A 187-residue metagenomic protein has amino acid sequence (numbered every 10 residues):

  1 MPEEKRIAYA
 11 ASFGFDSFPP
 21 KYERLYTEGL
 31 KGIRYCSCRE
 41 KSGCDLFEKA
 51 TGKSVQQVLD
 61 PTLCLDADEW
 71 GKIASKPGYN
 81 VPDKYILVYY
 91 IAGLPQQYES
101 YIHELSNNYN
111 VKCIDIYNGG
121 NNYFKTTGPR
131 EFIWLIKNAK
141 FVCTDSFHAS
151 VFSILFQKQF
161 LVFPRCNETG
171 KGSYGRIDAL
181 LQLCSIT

Functional and structural regions predicted by a protein language model:
M1-T187: Active-site anion-handling motifs in enzyme catalytic cores
